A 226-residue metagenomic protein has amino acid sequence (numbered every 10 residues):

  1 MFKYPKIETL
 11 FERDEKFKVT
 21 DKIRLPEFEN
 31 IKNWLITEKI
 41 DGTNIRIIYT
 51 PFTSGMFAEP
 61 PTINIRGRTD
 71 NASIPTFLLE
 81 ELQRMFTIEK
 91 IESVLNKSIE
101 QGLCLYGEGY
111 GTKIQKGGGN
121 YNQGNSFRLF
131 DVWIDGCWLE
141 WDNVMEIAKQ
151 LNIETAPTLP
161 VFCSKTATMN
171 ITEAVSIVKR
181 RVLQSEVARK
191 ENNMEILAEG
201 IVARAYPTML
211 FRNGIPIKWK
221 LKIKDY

Functional and structural regions predicted by a protein language model:
M1-Y226: Core nucleotide-handling region used for phosphoryl-transfer chemistry
